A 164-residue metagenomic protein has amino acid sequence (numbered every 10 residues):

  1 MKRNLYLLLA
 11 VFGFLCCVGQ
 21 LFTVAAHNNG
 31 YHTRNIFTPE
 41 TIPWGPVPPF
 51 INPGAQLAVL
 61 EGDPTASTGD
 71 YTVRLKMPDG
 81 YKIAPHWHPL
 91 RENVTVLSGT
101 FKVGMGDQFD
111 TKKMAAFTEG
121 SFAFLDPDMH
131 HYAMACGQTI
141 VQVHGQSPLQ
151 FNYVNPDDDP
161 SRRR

Functional and structural regions predicted by a protein language model:
M1-N4: Positively charged n-region of N-terminal signal peptides that target proteins for export
L8-Q20: Bacterial N-terminal signal peptides
V24-G69, P156-R164: A short, N-terminal "cap"/entry segment at the start of jelly-roll beta-barrel domains of the cupin/DSBH fold
T33-N35, K112, M134-R164: Double-stranded beta-helix
L57-E61, V73-Y81, P85: N-terminal post-signal-peptidase region of extra-cytosolic proteins
P78-Y81, H88-Q108: Glycine- and acidic-residue-biased ligand/ion/polar-headgroup-sensing regions
G80, D107-D128: Short acidic-glycine-tyrosine-enriched beta hairpin
I83-P85, V103-G104, L125, H130-C136: Short beta-strand His + acidic residue motifs that chelate non-heme Fe in jelly-roll/DSBH and cupin folds
